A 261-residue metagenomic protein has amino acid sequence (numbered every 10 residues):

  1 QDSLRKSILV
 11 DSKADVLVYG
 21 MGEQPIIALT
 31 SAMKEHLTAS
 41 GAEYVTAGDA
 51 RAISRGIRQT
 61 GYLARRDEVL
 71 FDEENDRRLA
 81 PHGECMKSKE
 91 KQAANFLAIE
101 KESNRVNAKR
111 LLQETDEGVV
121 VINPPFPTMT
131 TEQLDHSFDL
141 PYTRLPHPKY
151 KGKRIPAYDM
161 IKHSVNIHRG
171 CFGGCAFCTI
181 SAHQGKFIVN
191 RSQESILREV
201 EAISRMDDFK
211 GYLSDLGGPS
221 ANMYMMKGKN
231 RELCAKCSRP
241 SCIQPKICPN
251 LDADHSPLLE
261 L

Functional and structural regions predicted by a protein language model:
Q1-T115, I122-P127: Glycine-rich beta-alpha loop elements in corrinoid/cobalamin-binding modules across cobalamin-dependent enzymes
Q1-V10, L140-R144, P148-L261: Conserved Radical SAM active-site core
Y19-G20, I27-L29, V120-P124, T130-Q133 (+4 more regions): Short helix/loop capping segments that flank catalytic or ligand/cofactor-binding pockets
M21, M33, M86, M129 (+3 more regions): Detector for methionine-enriched segments
I27-T30, T131-F138, L197, L259: Predominant activation on well-ordered alpha-helical scaffold segments within soluble catalytic domains
A94-A98, E102-S164: N-terminal [4Fe-4S]-dependent radical SAM core
